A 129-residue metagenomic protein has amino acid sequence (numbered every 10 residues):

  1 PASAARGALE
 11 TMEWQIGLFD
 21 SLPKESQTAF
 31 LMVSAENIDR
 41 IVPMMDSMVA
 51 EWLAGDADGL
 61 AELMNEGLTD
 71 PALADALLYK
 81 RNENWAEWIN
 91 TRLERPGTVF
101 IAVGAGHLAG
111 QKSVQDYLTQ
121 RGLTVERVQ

Functional and structural regions predicted by a protein language model:
P1-E94, V114: Hydrophobic, often amphipathic alpha-helical segments used for membrane interaction and targeting
T98-Q129: C-terminal structured interaction module
